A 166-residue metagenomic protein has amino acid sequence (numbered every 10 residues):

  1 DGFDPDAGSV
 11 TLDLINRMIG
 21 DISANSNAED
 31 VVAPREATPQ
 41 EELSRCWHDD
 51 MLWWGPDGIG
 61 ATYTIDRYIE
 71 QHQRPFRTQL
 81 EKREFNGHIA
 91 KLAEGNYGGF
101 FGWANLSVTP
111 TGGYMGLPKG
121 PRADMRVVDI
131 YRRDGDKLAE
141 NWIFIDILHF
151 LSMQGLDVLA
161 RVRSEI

Functional and structural regions predicted by a protein language model:
D1-I166: C-terminal and inter-domain tail/linker signature
